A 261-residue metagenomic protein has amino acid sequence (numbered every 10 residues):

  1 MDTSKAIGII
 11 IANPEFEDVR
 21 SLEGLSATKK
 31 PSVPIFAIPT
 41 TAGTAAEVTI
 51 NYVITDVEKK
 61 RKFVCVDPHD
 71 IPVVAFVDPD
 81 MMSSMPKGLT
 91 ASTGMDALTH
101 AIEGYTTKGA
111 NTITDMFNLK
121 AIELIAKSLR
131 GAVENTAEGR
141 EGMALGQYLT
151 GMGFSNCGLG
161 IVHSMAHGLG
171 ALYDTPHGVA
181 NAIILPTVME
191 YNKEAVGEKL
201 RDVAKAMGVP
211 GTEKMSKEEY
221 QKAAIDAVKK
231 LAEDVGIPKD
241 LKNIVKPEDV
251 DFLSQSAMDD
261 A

Functional and structural regions predicted by a protein language model:
M1-D80: Glycine/threonine-rich beta-strand-loop-alpha-helix active-site module that forms ligand/phosphate-binding
T3-I11, A101-I102, I122-S128, Q147-G151 (+3 more regions): Buried hydrophobic packing segments
N51-C157, E248: Carboxylate- and glycine-rich phosphate/diphosphate-binding segment that chelates Mg2+/Mn2+
L98-I102, M143-G151, M165, L185 (+3 more regions): Short alpha-helical scaffolding segments that buttress acidic/His motifs in well-ordered protein cores
C157-A223, K229: C-terminal catalytic subdomain
L200, P210-A261: C-terminal charged capping/lid subdomain of soluble metabolic enzymes
